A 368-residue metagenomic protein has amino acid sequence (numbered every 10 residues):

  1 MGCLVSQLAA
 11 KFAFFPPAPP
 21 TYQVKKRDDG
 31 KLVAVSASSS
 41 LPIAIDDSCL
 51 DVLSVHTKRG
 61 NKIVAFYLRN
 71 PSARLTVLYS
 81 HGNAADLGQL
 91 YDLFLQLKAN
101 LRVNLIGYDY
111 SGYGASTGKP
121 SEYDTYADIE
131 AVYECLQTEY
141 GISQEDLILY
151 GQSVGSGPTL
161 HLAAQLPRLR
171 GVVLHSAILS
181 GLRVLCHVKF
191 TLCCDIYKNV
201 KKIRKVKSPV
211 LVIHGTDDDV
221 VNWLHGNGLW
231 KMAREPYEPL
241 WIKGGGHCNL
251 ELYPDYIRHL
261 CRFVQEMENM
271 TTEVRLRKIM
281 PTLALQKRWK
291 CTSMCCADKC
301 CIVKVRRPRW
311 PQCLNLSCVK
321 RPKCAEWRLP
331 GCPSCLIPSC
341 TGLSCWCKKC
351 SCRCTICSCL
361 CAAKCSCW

Functional and structural regions predicted by a protein language model:
K26-S72: N-terminal cap/lid segment of alpha/beta-hydrolase-fold proteins
H56-Y133: Membrane-embedded segments
Y110, V173-R183, D195-N199, G244-G245: Active-site nucleophile loop of the alpha/beta-hydrolase fold
K119-I142, H161, N199-K201: Alpha/beta-hydrolase active-site loop
E134-Y140, Q144-H187: Primarily recognizes the serine-hydrolase "nucleophile elbow" in alpha/beta-hydrolase and SGNH/GDSL folds
C186-S208: Active-site nucleophile elbow and catalytic-triad environment of alpha/beta-hydrolase enzymes
K205-K207, L211-H214, D218: Short beta-strand/loop motif that positions the catalytic acidic residue of the alpha/beta-hydrolase fold
L224-G342, C347-W368: C-terminal catalytic histidine-bearing segment of alpha/beta-hydrolase fold enzymes
